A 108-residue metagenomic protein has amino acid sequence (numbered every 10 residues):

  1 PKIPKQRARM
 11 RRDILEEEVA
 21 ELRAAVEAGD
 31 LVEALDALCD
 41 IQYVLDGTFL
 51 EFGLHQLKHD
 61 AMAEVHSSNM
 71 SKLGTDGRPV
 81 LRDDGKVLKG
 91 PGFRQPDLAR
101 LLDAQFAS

Functional and structural regions predicted by a protein language model:
P1-S108: Flexible "arm" and connector segments at domain edges
